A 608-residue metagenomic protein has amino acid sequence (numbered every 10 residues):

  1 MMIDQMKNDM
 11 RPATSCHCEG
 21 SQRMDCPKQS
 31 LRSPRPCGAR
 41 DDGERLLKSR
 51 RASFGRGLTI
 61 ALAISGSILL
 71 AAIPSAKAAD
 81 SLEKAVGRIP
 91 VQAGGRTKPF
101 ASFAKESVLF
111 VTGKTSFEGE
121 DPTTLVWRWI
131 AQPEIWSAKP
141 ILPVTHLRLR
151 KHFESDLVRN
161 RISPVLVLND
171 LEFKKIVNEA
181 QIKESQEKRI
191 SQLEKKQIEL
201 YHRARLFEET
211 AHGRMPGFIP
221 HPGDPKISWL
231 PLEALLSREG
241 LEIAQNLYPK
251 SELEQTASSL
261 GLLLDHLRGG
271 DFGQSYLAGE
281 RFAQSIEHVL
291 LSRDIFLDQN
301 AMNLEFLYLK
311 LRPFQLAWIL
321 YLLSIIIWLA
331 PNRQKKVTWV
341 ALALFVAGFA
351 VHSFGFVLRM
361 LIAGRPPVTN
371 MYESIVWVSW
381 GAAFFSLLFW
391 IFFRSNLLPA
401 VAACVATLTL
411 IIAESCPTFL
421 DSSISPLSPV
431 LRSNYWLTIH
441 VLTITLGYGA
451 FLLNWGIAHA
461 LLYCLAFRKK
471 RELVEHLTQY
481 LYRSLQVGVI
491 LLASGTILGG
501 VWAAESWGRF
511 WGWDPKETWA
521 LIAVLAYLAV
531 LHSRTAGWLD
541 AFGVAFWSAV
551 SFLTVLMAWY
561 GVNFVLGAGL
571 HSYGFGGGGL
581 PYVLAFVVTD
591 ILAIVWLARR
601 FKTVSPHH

Functional and structural regions predicted by a protein language model:
M2-D4: Cytosolic-side transmembrane helix boundary signature
K7, A13, G20-Q29, S33-A63: A cross-taxon signal for low-complexity, glycine/charged-rich
G57-A78: Hydrophobic secretory-pathway targeting helix
S75-L307: Soluble extramembrane regions of membrane proteins in the secretory/endomembrane system
A85-R88, A93-P99, K105, L109 (+12 more regions): Hydrophobic cores of alpha-helical transmembrane segments in multi-pass integral membrane proteins
